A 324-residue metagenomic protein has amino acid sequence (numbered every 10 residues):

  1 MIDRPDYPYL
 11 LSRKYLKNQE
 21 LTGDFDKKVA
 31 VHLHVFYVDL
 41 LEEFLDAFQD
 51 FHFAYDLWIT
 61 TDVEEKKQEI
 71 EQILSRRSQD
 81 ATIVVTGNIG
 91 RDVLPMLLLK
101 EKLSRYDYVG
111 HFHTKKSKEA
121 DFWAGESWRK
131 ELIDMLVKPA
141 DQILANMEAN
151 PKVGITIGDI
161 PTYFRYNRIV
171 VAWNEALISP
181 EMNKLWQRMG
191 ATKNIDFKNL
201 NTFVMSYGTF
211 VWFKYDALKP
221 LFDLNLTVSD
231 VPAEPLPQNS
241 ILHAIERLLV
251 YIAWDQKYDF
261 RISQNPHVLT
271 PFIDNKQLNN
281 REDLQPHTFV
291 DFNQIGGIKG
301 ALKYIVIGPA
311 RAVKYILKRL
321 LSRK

Functional and structural regions predicted by a protein language model:
M1-K324: ER/Golgi luminal nucleotide-sugar-dependent glycosyltransferases, focusing on the catalytic module
